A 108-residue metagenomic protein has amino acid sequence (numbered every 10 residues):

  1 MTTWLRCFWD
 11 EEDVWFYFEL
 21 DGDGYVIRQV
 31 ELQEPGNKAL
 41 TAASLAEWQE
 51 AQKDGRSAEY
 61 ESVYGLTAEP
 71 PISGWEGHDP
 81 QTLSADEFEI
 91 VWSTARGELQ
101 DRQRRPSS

Functional and structural regions predicted by a protein language model:
M1, P106-S108: Short, low-complexity, intrinsically disordered N-terminal peptides in bacterial proteins
M1-Y17: Short, charged/polar N-terminal "headpieces" of proteins
T3-R6, E34-P35, T94: N-terminal secretory-pathway/extracellular module detecting exported/lumenal segments and adjacent signal-anchor/first
D13, Y25, L83: Short, well-structured alpha-helical interface segments that form or flank functional binding sites
V14-G22, V30: Broad, structure-driven detector of short, well-ordered beta-strand segments within folded domains
G24-P70: Acidic, aromatic-enriched beta-alpha/helix-loop junctions
Y64-P106: Short, compact, well-ordered microdomains
